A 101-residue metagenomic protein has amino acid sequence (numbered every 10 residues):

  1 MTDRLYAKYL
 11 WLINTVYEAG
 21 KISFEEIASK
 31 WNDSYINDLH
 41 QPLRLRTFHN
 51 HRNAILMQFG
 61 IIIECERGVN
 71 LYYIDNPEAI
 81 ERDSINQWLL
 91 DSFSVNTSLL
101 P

Functional and structural regions predicted by a protein language model:
M1-N96: Short, basic/aromatic recognition patches that contact phosphate-bearing ligands
